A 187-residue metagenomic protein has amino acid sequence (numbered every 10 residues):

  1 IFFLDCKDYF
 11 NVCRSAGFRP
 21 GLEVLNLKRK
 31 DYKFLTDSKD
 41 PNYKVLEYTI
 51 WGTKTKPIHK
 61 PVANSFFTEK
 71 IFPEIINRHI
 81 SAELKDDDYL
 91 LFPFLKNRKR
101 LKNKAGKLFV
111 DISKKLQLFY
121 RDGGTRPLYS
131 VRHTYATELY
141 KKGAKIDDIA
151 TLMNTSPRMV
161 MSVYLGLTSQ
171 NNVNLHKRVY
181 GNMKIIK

Functional and structural regions predicted by a protein language model:
I1-G21: Basic, Lys/Arg- and aromatic-enriched nucleic-acid-binding interface segment
C13, L25, A150: The alpha-helix within a helix-turn-helix
A16, L25-P73: Conserved tyrosine-mediated DNA breakage-rejoining catalytic core shared by Y-recombinases
L22, N103, R158: Key DNA-contact positions within bacterial/archaeal DNA-binding proteins
L35-D37, L95, R178-K187: C-terminal secondary-structure termini that scaffold catalytic or DNA-interacting sites
G52-K56, M153-R178: Catalytic-site neighborhood detector that most strongly recognizes the C-terminal catalytic loop/helix of tyrosine
G52-N77, D86-D111: C-terminal catalytic core of Y-nucleophile DNA break-rejoin enzymes
S81-Y89, G106-T151, R158: Short, basic (Lys/Arg/His-rich) helix/loop patches that form interaction surfaces in the mid-to-C-terminal regions
